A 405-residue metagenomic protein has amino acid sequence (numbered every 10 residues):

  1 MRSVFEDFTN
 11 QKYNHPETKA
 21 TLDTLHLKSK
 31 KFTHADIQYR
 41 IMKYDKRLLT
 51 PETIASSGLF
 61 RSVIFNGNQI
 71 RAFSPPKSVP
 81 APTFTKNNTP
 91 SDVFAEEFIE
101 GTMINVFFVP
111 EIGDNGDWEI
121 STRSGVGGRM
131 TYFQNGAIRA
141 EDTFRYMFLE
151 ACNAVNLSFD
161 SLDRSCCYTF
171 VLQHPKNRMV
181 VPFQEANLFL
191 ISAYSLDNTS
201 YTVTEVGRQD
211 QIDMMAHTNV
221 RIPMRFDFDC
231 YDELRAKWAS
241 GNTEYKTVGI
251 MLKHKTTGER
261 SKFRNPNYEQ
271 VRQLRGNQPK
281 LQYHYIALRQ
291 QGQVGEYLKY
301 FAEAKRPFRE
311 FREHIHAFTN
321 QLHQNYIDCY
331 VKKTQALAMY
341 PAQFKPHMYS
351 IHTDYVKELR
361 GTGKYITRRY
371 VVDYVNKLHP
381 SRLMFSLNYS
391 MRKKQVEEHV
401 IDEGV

Functional and structural regions predicted by a protein language model:
M1-V405: Core nucleotide-handling region used for phosphoryl-transfer chemistry
